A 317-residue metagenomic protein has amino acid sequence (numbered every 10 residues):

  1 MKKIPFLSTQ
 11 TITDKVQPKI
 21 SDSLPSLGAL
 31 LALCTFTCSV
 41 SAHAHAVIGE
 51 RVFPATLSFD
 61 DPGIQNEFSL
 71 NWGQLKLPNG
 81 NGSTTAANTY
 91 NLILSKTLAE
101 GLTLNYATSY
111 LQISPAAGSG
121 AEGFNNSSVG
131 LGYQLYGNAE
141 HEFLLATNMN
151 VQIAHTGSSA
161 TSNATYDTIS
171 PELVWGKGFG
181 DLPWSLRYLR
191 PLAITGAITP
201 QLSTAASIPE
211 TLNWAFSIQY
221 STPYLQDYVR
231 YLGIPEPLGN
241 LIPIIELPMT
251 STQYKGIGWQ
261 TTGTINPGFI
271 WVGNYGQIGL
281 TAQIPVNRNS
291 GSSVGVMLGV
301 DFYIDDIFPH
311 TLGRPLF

Functional and structural regions predicted by a protein language model:
M1-A46, E50, I307-F317: Cleavable N-terminal export/targeting peptides
H43-F317: Transmembrane beta-barrel domains of Gram-negative outer membranes and organellar outer membranes
